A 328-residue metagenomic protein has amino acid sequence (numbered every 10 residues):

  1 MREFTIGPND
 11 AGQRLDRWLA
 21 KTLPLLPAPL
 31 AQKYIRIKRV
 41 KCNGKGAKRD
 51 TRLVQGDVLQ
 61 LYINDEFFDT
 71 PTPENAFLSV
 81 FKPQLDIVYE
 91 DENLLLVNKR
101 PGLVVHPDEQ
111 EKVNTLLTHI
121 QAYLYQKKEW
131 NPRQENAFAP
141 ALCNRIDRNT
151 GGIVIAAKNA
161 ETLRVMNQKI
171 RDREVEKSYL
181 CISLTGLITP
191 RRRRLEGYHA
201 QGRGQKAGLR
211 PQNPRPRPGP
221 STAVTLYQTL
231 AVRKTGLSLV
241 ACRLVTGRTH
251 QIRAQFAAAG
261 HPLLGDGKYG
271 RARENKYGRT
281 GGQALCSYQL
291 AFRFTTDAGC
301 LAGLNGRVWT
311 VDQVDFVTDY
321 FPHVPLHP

Functional and structural regions predicted by a protein language model:
M1-P328: RNA pseudouridine synthases
